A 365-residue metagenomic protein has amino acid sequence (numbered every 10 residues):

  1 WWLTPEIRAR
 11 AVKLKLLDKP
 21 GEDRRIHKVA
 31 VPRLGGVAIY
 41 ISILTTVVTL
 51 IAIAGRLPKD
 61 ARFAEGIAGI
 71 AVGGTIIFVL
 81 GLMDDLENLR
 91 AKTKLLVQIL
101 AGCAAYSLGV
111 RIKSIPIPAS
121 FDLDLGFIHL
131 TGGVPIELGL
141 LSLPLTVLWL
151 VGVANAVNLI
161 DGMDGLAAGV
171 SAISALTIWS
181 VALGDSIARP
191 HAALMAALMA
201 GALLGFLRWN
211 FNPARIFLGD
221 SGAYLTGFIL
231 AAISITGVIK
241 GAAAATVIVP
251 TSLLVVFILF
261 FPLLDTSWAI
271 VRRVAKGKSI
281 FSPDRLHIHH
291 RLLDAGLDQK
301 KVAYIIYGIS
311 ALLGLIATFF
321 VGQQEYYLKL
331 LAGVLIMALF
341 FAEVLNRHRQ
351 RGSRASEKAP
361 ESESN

Functional and structural regions predicted by a protein language model:
W1-L14, Y40-V79, F121, T146-A156 (+1 more regions): Alpha-helical transmembrane segments
R10-V12, A104-P116, S234: Proline-centered turn/helix-capping motifs that create local helix->coil transitions or kinks
P20-L34: Juxtamembrane helix-capping/reentrant segments at transmembrane boundaries
K28-P32, F63-A64, D122-L141, S252-V255: Short aromatic-rich membrane-water interface segments that cap or initiate transmembrane helices in multi-pass membrane
V31-A52, C103-G109: A generic, lipid-embedded transmembrane alpha helix
E65-Y106: Hydrophobic alpha-helical hairpins/lids featuring a short glycine-rich hinge
L89, R111-I117, A214-F217, F281: Juxtamembrane/interfacial segments flanking transmembrane helices
